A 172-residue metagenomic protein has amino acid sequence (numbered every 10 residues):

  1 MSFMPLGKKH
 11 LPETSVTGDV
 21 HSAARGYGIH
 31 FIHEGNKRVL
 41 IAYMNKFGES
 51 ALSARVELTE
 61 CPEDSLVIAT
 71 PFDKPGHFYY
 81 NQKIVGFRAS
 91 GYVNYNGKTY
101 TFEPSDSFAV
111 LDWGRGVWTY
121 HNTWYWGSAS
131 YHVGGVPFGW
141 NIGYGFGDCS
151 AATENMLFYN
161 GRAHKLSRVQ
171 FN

Functional and structural regions predicted by a protein language model:
M1-N172: Structured soluble/peripheral alpha/beta segments that form catalytic or ligand/cofactor-binding pockets
